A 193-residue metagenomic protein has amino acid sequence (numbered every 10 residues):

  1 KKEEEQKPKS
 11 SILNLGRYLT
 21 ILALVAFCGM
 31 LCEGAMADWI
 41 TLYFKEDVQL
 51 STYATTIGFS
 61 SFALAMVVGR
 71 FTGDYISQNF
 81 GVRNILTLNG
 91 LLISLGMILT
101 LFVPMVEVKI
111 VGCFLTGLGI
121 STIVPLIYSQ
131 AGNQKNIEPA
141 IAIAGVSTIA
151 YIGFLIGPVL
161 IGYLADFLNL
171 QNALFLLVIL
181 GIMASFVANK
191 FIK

Functional and structural regions predicted by a protein language model:
L15-C32, F114-L118: Pair of pore-lining "gating" transmembrane helices in MFS-fold secondary transporters
D38-A54: Short amphipathic helix-loop junctions that connect adjacent transmembrane helices in Major Facilitator Superfamily/SLC
A63-L64, V68, Y151-G153: Short hydrophobic/small-residue motifs within alpha-helical transmembrane segments of multi-pass transporter-like
G69-G81, A165-D166: Helix-to-loop junctions at the C-terminal end of transmembrane segments in multipass secondary transporters
N84-L99: Structural signature of the two symmetry-related core transmembrane helices
G96, E107-L115: Paired small-residue
T122-K135: Intracellular juxtamembrane helix-capping segments at the cytosolic ends of symmetry-related transmembrane helices
G162-L180: A membrane-interface helix-boundary motif in multi-pass transporters
